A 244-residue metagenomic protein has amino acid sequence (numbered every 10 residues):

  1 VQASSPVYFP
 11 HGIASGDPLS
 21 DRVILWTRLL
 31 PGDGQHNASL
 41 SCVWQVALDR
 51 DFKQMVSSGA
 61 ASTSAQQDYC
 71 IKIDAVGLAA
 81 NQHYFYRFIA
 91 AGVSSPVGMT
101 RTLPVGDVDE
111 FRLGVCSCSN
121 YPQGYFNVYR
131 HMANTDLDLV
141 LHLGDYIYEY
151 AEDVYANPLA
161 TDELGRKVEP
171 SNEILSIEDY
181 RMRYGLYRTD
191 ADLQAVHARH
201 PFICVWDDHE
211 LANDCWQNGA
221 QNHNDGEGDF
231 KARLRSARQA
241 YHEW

Functional and structural regions predicted by a protein language model:
V1-W244: Metal-dependent phosphoester/phosphodiester hydrolase catalytic core
